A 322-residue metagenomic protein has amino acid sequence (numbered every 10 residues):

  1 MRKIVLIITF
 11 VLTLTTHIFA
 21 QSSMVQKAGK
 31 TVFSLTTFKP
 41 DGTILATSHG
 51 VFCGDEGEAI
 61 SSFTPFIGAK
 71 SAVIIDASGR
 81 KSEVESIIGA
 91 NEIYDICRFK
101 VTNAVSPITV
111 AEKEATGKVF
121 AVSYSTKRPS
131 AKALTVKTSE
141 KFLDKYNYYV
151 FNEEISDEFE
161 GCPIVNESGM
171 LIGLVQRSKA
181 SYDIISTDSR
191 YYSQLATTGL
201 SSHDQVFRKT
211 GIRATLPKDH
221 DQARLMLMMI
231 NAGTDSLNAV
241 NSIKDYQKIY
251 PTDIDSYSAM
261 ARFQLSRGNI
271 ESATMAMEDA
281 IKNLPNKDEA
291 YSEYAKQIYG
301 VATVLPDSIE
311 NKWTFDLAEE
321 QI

Functional and structural regions predicted by a protein language model:
M1-S23: Bacterial Sec-dependent N-terminal signal peptides
Q21, F38-E56, S61-S62, K81-V84 (+1 more regions): A conserved glycine-rich beta-strand in the N-terminal activation segment of trypsin-fold
Q21-M24, A104-E160, V175-S186, A196 (+1 more regions): Flexible, gly/ser-rich surface segments that form the specificity/activation loops bordering the active-site cleft
S22-V25, S106, L174-L237: C-terminal cap/linker of serine protease catalytic domains
G54-V122, K127-A131, K145-Y148: Conserved active-site neighborhood of the chymotrypsin/trypsin-like protease fold
T210-T234, I249-S266, P285-P306: Amphipathic alpha-helical repeat scaffolds of TPR domains
D245-Q247, D279-A280, Q321: Canonical positions in the second alpha-helix
